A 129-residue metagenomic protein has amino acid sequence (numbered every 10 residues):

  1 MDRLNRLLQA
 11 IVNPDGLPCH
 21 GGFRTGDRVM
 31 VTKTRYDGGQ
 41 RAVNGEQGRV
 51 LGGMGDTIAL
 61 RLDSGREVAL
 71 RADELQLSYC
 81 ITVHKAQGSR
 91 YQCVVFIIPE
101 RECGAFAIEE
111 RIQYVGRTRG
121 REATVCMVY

Functional and structural regions predicted by a protein language model:
M1-G52: Conserved helicase/translocase motor-coupling segment
E46-Y129: C-terminal accessory regions
